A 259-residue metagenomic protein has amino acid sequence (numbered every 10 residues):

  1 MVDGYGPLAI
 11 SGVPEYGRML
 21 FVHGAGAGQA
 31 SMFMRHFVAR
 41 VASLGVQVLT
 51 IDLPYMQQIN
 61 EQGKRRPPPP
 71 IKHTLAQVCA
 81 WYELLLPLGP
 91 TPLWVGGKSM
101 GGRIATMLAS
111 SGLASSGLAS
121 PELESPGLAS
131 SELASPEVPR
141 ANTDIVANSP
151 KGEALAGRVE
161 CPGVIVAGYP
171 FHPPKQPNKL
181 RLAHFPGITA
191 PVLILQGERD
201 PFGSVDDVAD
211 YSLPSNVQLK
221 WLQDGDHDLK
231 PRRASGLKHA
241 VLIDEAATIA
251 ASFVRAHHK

Functional and structural regions predicted by a protein language model:
V2-P92, R103-I104, P231: Serine-hydrolase catalytic machinery in alpha/beta-hydrolase-like enzymes
V95-G97, A167: Short beta-strand immediately N-terminal to the catalytic nucleophile in serine-hydrolase-like folds
G97-G101, A105: Gly/Ala-rich beta-loop-alpha elbow adjacent to hydrolase catalytic centers
L113-V138: Long, intrinsically disordered low-complexity tandem-repeat segments
I188, I194-Q196: Short beta-strand/loop motif that positions the catalytic acidic residue of the alpha/beta-hydrolase fold
P201-D206: Conserved alpha/beta-hydrolase "acid-adjacent" motif
G225-V241: Catalytic histidine-centered segment of alpha/beta-hydrolase-like enzymes
G236-K259: Catalytic active-site module of serine/aspartate enzymes centered on a nucleophile-bearing elbow/loop
